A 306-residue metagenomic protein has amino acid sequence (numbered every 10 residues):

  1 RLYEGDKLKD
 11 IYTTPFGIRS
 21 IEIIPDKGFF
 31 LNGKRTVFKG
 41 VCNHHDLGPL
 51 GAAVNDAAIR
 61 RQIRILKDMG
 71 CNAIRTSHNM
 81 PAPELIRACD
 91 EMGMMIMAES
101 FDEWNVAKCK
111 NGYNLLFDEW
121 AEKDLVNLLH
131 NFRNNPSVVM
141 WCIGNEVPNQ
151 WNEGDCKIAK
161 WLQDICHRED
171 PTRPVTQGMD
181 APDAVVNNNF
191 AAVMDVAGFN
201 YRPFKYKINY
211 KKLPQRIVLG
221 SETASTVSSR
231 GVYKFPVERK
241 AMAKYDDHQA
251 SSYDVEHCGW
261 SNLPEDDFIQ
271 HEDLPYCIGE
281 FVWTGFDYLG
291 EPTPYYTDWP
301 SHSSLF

Functional and structural regions predicted by a protein language model:
K9-F306: Extended substrate-binding grooves/exosites of carbohydrate-active enzymes
